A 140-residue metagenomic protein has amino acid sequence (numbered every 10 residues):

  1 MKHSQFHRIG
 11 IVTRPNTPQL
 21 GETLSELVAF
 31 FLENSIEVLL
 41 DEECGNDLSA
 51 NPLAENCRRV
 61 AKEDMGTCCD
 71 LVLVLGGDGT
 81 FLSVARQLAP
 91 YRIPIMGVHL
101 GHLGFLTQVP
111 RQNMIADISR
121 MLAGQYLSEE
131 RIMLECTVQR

Functional and structural regions predicted by a protein language model:
K2-N16: Generic N-terminal amphipathic, Lys/Arg-enriched alpha-helix
N16, D78-T80, L103: Short glycine-rich anion-binding loops that position phosphate/pyrophosphate groups of nucleotides and phosphorylated
L20-G21, G79-A85: Short glycine/serine/threonine-rich phosphate/pyrophosphate-binding segments that cradle anionic phosphate groups
I36-E43: Short internal beta-strands
N56-C69: Short acidic low-complexity segments
S83, Q87-F105: Gly/Ser-rich helix-loop-strand patches that form or flank binding pockets for ribonucleotide-derived cofactors
H102-R140: Catalytic core of DAGKc-family lipid kinases
